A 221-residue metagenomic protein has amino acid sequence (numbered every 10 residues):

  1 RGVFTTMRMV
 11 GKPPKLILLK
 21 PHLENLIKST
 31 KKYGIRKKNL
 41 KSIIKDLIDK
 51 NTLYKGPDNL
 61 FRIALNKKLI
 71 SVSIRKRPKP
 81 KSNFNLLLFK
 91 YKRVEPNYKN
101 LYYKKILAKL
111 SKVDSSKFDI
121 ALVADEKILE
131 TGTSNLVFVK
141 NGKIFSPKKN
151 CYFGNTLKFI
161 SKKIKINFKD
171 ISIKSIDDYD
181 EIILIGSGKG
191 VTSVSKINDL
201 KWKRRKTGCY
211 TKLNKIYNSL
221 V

Functional and structural regions predicted by a protein language model:
R1-K50, N66-V221: Helix-start/capping segments and mature chain N-termini
L53-R62: Short secondary-structure capping/junction motifs at helix and strand boundaries
